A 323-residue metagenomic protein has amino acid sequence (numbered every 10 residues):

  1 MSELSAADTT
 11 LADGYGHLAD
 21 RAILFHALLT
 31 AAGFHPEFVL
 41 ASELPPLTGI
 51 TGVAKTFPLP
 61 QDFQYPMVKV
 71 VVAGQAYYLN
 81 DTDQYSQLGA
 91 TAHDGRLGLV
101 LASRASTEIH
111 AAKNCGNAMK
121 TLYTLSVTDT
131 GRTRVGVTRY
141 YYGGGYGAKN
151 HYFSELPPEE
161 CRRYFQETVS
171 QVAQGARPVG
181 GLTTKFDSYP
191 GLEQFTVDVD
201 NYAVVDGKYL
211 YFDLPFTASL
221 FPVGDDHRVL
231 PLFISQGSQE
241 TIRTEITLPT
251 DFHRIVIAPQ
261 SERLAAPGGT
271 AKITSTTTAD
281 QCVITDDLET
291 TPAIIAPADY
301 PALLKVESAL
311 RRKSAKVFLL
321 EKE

Functional and structural regions predicted by a protein language model:
M1-E323: A sensor for short, sequence-defined functional sites
